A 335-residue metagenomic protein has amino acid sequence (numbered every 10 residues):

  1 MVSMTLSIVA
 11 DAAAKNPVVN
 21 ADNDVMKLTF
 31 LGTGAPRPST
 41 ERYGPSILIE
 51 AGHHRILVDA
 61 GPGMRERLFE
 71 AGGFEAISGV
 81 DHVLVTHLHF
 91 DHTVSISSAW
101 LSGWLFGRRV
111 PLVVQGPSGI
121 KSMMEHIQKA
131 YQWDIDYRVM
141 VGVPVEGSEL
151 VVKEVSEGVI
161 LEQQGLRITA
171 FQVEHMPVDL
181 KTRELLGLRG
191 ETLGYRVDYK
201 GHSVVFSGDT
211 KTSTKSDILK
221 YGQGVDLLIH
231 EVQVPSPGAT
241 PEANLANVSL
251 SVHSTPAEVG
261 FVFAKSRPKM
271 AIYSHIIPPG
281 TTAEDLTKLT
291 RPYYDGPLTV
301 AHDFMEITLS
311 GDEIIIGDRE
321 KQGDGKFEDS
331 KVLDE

Functional and structural regions predicted by a protein language model:
M1-S7: Bacterial N-terminal signal peptides
V9, A13-A76, V151-Q223, E306-E335: Core dinuclear metal-dependent hydrolase active-site scaffold
G34, R67, A71, S102 (+6 more regions): Structured segments of extracytoplasmic/periplasmic soluble domains in secreted or envelope-associated proteins
P38, E66, T93, G103 (+3 more regions): Glycine/Thr-rich phosphate-binding loops of Rossmann-like dinucleotide-binding domains
G52-R55, P62-Q115, D226-L227: Active-site metal-binding motif and surrounding structural segment of the metallo-beta-lactamase
R65, I77, I96, K121-M124 (+3 more regions): Extracytoplasmic/secreted envelope proteins and their assembly/folding machinery, especially bacterial periplasmic
P117-V151, E174: Acidic/polar short surface loop at catalytic or gating sites that assists cofactor/ion binding and chemistry
G190-T192, K200-S203, T210-M305: Cap/insert and terminal regions of metallo-dependent hydrolase folds
